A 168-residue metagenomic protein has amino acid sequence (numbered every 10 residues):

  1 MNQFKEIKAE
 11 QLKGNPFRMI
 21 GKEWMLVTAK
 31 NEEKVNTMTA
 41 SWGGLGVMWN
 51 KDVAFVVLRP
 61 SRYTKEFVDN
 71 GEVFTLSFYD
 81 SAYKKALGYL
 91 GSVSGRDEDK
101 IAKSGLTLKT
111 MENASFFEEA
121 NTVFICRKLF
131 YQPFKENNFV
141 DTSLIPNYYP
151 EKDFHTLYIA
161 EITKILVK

Functional and structural regions predicted by a protein language model:
M1-A40, G44-K168: Active-site-proximal mixed secondary-structure blocks
